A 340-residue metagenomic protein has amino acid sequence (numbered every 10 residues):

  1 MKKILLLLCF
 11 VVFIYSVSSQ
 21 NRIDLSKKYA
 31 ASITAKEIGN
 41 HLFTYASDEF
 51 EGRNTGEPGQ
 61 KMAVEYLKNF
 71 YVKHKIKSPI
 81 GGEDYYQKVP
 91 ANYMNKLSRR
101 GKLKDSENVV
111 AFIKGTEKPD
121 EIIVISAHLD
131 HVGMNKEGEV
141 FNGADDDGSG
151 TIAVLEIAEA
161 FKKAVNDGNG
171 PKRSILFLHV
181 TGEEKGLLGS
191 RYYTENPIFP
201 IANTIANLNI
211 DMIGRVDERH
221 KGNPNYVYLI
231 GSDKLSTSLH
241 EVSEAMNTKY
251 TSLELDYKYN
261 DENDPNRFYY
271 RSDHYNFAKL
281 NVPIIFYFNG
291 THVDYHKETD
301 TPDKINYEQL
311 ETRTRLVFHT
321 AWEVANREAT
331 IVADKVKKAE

Functional and structural regions predicted by a protein language model:
M1-R22: Bacterial Sec-dependent N-terminal signal peptides
N21-I23, K27, S32-M62, H74-I80 (+1 more regions): N-terminal capping segment at the start of a domain
D24-S32, D48-P58, K96-R100, E137-D147 (+4 more regions): Second-shell loop/turn segments in exported
L25, F288, H292-E340: His/Asp/Glu-rich mid-to-C-terminal helical/loop segments that flank catalytic regions of hydrolases
H41-A46, Q87-P90, N108-F112, I122-S126 (+8 more regions): Structural recognition of the beta-strand scaffold that forms the well-ordered cores of secreted hydrolase catalytic
R53-F112: A non-catalytic alpha/beta surface segment that caps or lines the substrate-entry region of metallo-dependent hydrolase
V109-A111, I125-K185, V317: Alpha-helical metal-binding/catalytic segments enriched in His/Glu/Asp
V180-F286, V332: Metal-dependent peptidase/peptidase-like ectodomains
